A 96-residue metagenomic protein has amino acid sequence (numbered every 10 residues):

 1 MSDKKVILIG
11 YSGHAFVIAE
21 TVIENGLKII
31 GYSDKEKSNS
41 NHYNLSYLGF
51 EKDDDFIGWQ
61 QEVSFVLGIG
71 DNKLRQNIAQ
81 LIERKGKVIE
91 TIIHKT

Functional and structural regions predicted by a protein language model:
M1-L45, F50-G58: Hydrophobic, well-ordered beta-alpha structural blocks that scaffold small-molecule cofactor pockets
K37-K95: Phosphate-bearing ligand-interacting subdomains that bind or position ATP/ADP/UDP/GDP/NAD(P) or nucleotide-linked
